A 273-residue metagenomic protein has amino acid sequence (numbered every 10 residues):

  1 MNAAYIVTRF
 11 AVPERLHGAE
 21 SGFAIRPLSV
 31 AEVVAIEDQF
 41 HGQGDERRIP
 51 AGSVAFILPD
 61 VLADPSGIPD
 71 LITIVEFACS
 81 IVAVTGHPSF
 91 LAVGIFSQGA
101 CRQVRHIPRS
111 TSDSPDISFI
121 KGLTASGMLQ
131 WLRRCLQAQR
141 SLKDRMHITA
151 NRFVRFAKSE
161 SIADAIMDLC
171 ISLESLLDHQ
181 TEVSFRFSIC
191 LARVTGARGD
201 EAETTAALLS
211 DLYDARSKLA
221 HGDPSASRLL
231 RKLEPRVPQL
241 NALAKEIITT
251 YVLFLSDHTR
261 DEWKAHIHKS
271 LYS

Functional and structural regions predicted by a protein language model:
M1-D164, L233, N241, E246-Y272: Charged, non-catalytic interaction/linker regions at domain boundaries that couple catalytic cores to substrate
R145, S161-A165, S184, E201-T205 (+2 more regions): Residue-level recognition of alpha-helical structural elements
M146-T149, I162-L169, L173, T205 (+2 more regions): Short runs of predominantly hydrophobic/aromatic residues within well-ordered alpha helices that form helix-helix
F153-A157, A197-G199, S225-L230: Glycine- and acidic
M167-E203: Flexible secondary-structure boundary motifs
T181, D214-P224, T249-D257: Charged/polar positions within long, soluble alpha-helices
L191-T195, D214, S256, R260-E262: Extended catalytic cores and adjacent scaffolds of nucleotide/polyanion-binding enzymes
E203-R231: Histidine-centered, metal-coordinating catalytic motifs and their short helical/loop contexts
